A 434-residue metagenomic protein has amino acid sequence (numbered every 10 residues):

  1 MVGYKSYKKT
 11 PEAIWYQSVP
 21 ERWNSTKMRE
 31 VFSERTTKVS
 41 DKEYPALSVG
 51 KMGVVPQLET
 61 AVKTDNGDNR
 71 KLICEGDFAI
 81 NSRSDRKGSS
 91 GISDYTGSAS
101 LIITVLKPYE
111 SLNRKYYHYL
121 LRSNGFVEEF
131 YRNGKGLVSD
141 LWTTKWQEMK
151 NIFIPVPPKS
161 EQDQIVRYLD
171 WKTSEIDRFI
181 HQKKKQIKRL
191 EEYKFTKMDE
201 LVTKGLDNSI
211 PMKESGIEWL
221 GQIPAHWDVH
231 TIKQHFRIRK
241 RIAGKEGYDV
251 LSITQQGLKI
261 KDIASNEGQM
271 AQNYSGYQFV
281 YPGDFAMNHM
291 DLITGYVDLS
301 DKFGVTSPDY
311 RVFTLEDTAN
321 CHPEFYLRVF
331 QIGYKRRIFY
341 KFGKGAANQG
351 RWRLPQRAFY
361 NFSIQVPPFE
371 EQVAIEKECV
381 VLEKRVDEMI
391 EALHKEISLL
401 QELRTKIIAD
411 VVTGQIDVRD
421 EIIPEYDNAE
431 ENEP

Functional and structural regions predicted by a protein language model:
M1-Y7, E12-Y16, R22, P157-I210 (+1 more regions): Amphipathic alpha-helical coiled-coil/heptad-repeat segments
Y4-V39, K159, D163, E214-A243 (+2 more regions): Non-catalytic DNA-recognition/assembly elements of restriction-modification systems
Y7-P11, R83, G97-T104, L137-D163 (+3 more regions): A short glycine-rich beta-alpha junction/loop motif
T10-A13, T26-E75, K233-P282, D427-N428: Sequence-specific dsDNA recognition surfaces
K38-E59, F78-T104, K115, Y119 (+8 more regions): Short, ligand-facing micro-motifs at secondary-structure edges
P108-N113, L315-H322: Ligand-binding loop in jelly-roll beta-barrel domains
Y117, Q162-I165, Y326, F330 (+1 more regions): Interdomain signal-transducing alpha-helices
